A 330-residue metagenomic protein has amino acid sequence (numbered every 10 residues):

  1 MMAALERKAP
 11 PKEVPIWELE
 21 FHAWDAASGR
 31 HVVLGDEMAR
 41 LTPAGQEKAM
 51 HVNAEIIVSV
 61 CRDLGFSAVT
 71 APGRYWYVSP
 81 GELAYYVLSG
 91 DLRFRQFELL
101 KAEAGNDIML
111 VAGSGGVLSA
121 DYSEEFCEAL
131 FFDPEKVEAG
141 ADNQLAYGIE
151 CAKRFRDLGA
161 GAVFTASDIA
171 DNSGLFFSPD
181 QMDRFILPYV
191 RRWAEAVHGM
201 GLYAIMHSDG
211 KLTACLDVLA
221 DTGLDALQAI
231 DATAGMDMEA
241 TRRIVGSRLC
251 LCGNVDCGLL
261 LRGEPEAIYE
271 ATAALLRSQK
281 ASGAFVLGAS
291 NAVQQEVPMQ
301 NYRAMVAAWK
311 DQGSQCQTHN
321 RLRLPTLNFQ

Functional and structural regions predicted by a protein language model:
M1-Q46, M50-I56, R62, F66-W76 (+1 more regions): Active-site loop segments of alpha/beta catalytic cores
